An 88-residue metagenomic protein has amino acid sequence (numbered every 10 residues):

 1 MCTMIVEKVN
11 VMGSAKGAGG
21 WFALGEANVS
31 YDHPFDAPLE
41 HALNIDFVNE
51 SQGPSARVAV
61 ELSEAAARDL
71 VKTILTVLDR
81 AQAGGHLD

Functional and structural regions predicted by a protein language model:
M1-D88: Positively charged, low-complexity terminal tracts and the immediately adjacent first secondary-structure elements
